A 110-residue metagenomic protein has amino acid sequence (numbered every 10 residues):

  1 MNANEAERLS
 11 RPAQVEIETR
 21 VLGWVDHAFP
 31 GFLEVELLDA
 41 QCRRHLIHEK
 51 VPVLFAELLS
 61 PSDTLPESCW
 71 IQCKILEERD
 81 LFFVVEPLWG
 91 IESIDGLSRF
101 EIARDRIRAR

Functional and structural regions predicted by a protein language model:
M1-N4: Short, low-complexity, charge-dense intrinsically disordered segments
S10-R104: Basic/aromatic-rich interaction segments and small domains that mediate binding to polyanionic partners
R104-R110: Short, charged, intrinsically disordered terminal tails
